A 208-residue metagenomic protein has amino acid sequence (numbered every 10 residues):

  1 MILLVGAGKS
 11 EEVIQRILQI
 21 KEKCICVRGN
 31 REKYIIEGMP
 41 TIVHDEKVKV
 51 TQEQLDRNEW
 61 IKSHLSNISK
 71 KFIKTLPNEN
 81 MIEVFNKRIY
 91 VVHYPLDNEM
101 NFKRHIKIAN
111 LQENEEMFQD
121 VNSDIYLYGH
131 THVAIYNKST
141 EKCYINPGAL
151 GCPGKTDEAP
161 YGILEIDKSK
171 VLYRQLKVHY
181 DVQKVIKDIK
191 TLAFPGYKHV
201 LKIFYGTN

Functional and structural regions predicted by a protein language model:
M1-H64: Core catalytic region of metal-dependent phosphoesterases/phosphodiesterases, especially metallo-beta-lactamase-like
M1-I2, I17, G29-N30, I73 (+5 more regions): Divalent metal-coordination and catalytic microenvironments
V5-G8, R31-I36, I125-K138, C152-D157: Active-site environment of divalent metal-dependent phosphoester hydrolases
V48-Q52, F85-Q119: Active-site-proximal segments of metal-dependent phosphoesterases and phosphodiesterases across multiple
E53-R88: Metallo-beta-lactamase
E79-M81, V91, Y136, Y161-I163: Conserved hydrophobic/aromatic beta-strand scaffold that supports enzyme active sites
I106-N137, Y144: Anionic-ligand binding region
N137-N208: Acidic, His/Gly-rich catalytic cores of divalent-metal-dependent hydrolytic chemistry
